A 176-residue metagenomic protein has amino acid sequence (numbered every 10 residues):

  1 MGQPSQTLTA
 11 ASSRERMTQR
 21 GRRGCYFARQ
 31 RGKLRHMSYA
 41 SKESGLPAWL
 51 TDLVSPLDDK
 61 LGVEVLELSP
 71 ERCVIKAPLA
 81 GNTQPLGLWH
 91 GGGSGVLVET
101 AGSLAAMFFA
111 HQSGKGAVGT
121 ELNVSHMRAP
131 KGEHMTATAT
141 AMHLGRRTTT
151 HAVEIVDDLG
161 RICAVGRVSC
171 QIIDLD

Functional and structural regions predicted by a protein language model:
M1-S13, M17: Extreme N-terminal basic, low-complexity initiation segments that serve as generic localization/processing leaders
R20, Y26-D176: Terminal targeting signals and extreme-terminal segments of soluble enzymes
